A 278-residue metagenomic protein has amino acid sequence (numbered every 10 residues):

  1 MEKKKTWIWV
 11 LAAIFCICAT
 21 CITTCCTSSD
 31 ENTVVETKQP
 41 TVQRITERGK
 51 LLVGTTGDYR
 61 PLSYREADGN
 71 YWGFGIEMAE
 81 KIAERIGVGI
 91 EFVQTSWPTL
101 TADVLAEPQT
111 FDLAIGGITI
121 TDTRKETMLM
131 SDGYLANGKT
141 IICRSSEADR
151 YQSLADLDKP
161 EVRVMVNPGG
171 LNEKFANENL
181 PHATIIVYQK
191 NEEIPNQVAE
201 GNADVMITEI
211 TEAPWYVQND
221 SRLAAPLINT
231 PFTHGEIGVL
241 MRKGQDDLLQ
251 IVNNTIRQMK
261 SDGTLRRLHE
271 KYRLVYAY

Functional and structural regions predicted by a protein language model:
S28-S29, T33-Q39, L171-I185, A224-N229 (+1 more regions): Ligand-binding clefts/hinges and TM-proximal coupling segments of bilobed small-molecule sensing domains
V34-G116: Extracytoplasmic small-molecule ligand-binding "clamshell" domains of the periplasmic binding protein/Venus flytrap
Q39, I76, E91-D103, D149 (+2 more regions): Short helix-initiation/N-cap motifs at beta->coil->alpha
L52-D58, Y71-R85, T140-E193, V205 (+2 more regions): Bilobed "Venus flytrap"/periplasmic-binding protein-like clamshell domains and structurally analogous long
G54-Y59, V93-P98, Q109-T121, R144 (+4 more regions): Beta->alpha turn/N-cap motifs
G57, A136-C143, I210-R257, R273-Y278: Periplasmic-binding protein-like
E80, E84, G89-D156, A224-A225 (+1 more regions): Acidic, polar ligand-binding/catalytic clefts
P98-A102, I118-K125, F175-E178, A199-T233: A ligand-binding cleft/hinge motif common to bilobed small-molecule-binding domains
